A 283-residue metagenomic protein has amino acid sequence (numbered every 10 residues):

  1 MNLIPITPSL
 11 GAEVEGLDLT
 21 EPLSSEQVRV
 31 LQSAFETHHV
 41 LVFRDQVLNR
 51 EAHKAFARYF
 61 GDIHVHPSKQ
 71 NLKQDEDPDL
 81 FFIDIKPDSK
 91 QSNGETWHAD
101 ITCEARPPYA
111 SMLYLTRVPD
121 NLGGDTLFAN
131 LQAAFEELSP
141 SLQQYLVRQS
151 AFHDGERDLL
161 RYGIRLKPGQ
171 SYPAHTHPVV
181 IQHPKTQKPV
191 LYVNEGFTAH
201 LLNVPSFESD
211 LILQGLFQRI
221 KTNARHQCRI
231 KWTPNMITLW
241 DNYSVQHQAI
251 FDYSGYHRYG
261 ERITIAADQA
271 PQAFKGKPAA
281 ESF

Functional and structural regions predicted by a protein language model:
N2-M236, Y243-F283: Non-heme Fe(II) oxygenase catalytic core, chiefly the N-lobe of the double-stranded beta-helix
